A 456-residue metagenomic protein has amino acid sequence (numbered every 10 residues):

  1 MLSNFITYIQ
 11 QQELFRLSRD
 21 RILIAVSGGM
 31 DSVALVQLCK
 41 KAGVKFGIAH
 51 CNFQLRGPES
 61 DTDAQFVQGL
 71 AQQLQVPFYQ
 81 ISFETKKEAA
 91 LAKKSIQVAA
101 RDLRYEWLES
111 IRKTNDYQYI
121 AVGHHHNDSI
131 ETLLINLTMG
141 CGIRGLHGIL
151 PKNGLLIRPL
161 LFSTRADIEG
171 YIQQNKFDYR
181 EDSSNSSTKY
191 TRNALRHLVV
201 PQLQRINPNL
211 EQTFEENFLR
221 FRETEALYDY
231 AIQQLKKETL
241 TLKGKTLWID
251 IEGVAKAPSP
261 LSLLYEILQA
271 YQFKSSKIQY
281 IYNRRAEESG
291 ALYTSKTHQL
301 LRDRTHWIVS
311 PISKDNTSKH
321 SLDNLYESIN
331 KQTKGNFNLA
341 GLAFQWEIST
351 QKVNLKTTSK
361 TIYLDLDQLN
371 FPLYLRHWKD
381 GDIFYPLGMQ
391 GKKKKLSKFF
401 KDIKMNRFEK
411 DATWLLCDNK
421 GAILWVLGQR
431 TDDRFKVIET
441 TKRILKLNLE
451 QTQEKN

Functional and structural regions predicted by a protein language model:
M1-P201, Y230: Core alpha/beta nucleotide-donor-binding catalytic domains of modification enzymes
L2-S27, A49-C51, F83-T85, L103 (+2 more regions): AMP-forming adenylation/ATP pyrophosphatase catalytic core
P77, P159, P201, P208 (+2 more regions): Proline-centered helix-kink/hinge sites
M139, I143, R165, Q204-P208 (+3 more regions): Alpha-helix boundary/capping and short turn/kink residues
R196-F214: Conserved anion/nucleotide-ligand pocket segment
